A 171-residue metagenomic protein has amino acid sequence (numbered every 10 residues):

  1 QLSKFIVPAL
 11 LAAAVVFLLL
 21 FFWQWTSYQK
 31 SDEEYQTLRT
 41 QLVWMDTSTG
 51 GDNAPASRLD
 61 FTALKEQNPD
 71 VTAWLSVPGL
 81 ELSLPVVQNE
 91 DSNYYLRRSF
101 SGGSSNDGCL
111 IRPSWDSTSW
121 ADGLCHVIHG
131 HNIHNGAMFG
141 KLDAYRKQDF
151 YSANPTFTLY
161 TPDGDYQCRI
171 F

Functional and structural regions predicted by a protein language model:
Q1-A13: N-terminal Sec-pathway targeting helices
A14-F171: Solvent-exposed, non-transmembrane regions of membrane-associated and secreted proteins
